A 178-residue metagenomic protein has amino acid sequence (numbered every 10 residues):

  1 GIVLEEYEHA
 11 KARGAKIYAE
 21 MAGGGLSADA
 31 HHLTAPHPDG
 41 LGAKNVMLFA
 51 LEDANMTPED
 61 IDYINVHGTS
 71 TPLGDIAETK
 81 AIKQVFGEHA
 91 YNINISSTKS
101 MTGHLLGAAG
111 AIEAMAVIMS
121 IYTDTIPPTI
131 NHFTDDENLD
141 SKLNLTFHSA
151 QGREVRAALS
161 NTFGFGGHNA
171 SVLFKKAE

Functional and structural regions predicted by a protein language model:
G1-A54, Y63: Condensing-enzyme catalytic core mediating Claisen C-C bond formation in acyl metabolism
G1-H9, A109-E178: Conserved beta-strand-centric core segments of catalytic alpha/beta enzyme folds
V3, M21, I61, V66-H67 (+2 more regions): Conserved small-residue
Y18, A90-N92, V155: A generic structural signal for alpha->beta connector loops
G23-P38, G68-D75, N92-L143: Acyl-CoA/ACP chain-elongation machinery
V46-A54, A81, V85, V117 (+1 more regions): Stable alpha-helical structural segments in soluble proteins, enriched in small hydrophobic residues
T57-D62, A90-N92: Short acidic capping loops at alpha-helix termini that bridge into adjacent secondary structure
G74-E88: Active-site-proximal gating segment of KS-fold condensing enzymes and close homologs
